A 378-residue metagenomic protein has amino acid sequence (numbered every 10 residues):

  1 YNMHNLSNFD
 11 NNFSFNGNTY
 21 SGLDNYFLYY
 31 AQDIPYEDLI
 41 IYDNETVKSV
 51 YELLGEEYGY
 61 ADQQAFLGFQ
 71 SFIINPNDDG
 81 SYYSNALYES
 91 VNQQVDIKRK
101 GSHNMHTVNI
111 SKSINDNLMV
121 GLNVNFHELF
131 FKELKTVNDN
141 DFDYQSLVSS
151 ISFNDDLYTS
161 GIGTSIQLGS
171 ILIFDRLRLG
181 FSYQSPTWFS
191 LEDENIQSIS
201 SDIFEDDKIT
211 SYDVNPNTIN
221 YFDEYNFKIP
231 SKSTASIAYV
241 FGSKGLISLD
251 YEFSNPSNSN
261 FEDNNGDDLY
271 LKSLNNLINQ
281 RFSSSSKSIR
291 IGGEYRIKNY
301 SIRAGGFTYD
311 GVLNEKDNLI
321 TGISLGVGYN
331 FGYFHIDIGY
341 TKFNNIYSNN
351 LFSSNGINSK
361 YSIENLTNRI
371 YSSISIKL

Functional and structural regions predicted by a protein language model:
N2-L378: Outer-membrane beta-barrel porins/channels
